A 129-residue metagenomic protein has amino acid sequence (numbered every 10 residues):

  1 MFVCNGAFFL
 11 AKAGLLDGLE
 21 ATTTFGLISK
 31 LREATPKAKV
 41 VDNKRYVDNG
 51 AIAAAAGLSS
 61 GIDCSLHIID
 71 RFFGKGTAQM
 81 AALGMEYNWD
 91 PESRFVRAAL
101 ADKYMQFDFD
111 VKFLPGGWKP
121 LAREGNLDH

Functional and structural regions predicted by a protein language model:
M1-H129: Active-site-adjacent pocket-lining segments in enzyme domains
